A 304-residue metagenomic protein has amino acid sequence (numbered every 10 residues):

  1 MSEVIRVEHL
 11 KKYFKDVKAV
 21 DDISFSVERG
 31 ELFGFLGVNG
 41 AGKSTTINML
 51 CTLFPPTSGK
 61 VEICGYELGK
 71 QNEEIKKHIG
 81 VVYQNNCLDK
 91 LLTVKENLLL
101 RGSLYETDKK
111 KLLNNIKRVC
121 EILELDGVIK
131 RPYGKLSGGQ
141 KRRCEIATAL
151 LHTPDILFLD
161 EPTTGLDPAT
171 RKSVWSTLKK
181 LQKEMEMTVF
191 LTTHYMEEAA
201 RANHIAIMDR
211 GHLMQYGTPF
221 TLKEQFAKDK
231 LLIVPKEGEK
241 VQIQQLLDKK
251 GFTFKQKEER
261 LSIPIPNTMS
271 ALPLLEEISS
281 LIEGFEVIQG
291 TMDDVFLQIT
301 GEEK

Functional and structural regions predicted by a protein language model:
G59-E67, I75: Conserved ABC transporter NBD signature motif
L99, S103, K110-V128: Conserved ABC ATPase "signature" region
P132-L136: Conserved ABC ATPase signature
I146: Hydrophobic anchor residue at the start of the ABC signature
T153: Conserved catalytic motifs of ABC-family nucleotide-binding domains
L157-D160: Catalytic Walker B motif of ABC-type/P-loop ATPase nucleotide-binding domains
T177-I265: ABC transporter nucleotide-binding domain
